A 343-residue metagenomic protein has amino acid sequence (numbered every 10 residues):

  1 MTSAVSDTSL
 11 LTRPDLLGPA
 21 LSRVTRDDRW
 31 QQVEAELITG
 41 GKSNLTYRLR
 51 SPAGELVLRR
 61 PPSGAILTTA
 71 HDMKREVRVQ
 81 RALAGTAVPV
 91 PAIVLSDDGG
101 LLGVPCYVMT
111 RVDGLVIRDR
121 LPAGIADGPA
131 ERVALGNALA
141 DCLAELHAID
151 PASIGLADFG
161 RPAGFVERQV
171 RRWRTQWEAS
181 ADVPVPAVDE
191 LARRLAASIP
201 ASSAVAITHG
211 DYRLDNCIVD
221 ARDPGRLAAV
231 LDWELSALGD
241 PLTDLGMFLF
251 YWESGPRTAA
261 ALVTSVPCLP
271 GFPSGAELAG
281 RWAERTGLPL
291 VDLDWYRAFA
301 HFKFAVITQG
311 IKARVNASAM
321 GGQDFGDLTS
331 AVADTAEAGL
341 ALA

Functional and structural regions predicted by a protein language model:
T2-R29: Juxta-kinase regulatory segment immediately upstream of eukaryotic protein kinase catalytic domains
E34-I207, R222-G225: ATP-binding pocket architecture of kinase catalytic cores
G160-R161, L288-A300: All-alpha amphipathic helical-bundle segments outside canonical DNA-binding/catalytic cores that form hydrophobic
I207-H209, L214: Catalytic-loop of the protein kinase fold
C217-V219: Hydrophobic residue at the +6 position relative to the catalytic HRD Asp in the kinase catalytic loop
L231-S236: Activation of the activation-loop gatekeeper triad in protein kinase-fold domains
T243-T286, A300-S318: Active-site activation/catalytic loop segments of kinase-like enzymes and analogous catalytic loops in related
L288-D292, V306-A343: Helical subdomain adjoining the active site within ATP-dependent kinase catalytic cores
